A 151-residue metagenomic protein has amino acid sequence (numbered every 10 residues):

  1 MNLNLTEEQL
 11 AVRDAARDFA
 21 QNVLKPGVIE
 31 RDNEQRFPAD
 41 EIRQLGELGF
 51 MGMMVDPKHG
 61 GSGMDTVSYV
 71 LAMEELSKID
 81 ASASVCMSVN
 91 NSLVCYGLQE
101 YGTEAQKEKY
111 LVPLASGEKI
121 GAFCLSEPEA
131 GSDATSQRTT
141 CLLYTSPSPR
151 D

Functional and structural regions predicted by a protein language model:
M1-S88, G102-K109, P113-S116, I120: Amphipathic, small/basic residue-rich leader segments at the start of a protein or domain
H59, A130, D151: Short, glycine/acidic-enriched loop or turn micro-motifs at the edges of active sites
S84, L98, Y110-V112, E129 (+1 more regions): A generic local secondary-structure boundary/capping motif
V85-A105, G131-A134: N-terminal glycine-rich flavin-associated loop
I120-L142: A gly/ser-rich beta-alpha-beta helix-loop segment of oxidoreductase catalytic cores
Y144-D151: Conserved small/polar residues in nucleotide/adenosyl-binding loops
